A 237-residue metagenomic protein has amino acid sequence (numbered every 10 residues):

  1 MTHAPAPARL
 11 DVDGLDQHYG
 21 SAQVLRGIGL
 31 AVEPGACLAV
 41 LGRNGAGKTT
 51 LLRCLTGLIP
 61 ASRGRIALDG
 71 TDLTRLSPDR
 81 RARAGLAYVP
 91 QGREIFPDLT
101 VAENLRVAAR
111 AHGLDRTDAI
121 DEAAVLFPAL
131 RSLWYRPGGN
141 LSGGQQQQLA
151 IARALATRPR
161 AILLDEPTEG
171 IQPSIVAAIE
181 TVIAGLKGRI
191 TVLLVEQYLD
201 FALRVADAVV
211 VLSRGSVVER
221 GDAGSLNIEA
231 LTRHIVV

Functional and structural regions predicted by a protein language model:
L10, L25-G27: Conserved structural motif at the start of ABC-family nucleotide-binding domains
G20, L76, V101-D118, L126-R131 (+1 more regions): ABC-type ATPase nucleotide-binding domains, specifically the catalytic core motifs of the NBD
L41-R43: The feature captures the beta-strand-to-loop junction immediately N-terminal to the Walker
T56: Helix-to-loop junction immediately C-terminal to a conserved catalytic motif
P60, D72-R93, I120, S132-Y135 (+1 more regions): ABC ATPase NBD coupling module
G64-T71, A84, R116-I120, V125 (+1 more regions): Conserved ABC transporter NBD signature motif
A154-L155: ABC ATPase C-loop
V176-G188: Helical segment within the ABC ATPase nucleotide-binding domain
